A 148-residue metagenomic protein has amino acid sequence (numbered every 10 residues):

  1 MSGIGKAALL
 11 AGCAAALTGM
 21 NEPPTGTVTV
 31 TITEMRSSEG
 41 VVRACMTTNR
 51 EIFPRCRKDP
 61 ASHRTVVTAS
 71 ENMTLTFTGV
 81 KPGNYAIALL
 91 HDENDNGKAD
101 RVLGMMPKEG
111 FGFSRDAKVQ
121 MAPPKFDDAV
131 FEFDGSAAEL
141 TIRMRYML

Functional and structural regions predicted by a protein language model:
K6, A11-T25: Bacterial Sec-dependent signal peptides at the C-terminal "C-region" and cleavage site
G26-M35, A44, I142: A short, amphipathic beta-strand motif
R43-T47, A88: Beta-strand signatures of extracellular beta-sandwich domains
C56-S70: Short, acidic Ser/Thr/Gly-rich low-complexity loop/linker segments typical of extracellular and cell-surface proteins
E71-L75, D127-A129, A138-L140: Short strand-edge motifs at loop-to-beta-strand transitions and within beta-strands of extracellular beta-rich domains
F77-V80: Short, flexible loop/turn segments at beta-strand junctions in immunoglobulin-like and fibronectin type III
G83-L89: A short tyrosine-centered beta-strand micro-motif
D92-R101: Acidic, glycine-anchored loop motifs typical of Ca2+
